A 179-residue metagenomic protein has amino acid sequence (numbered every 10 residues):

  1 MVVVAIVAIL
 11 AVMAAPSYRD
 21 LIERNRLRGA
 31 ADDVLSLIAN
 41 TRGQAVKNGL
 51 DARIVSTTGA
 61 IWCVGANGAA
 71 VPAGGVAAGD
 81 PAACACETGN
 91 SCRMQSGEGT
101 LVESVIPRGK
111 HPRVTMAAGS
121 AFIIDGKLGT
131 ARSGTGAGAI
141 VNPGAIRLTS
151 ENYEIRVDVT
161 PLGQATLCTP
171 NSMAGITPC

Functional and structural regions predicted by a protein language model:
M1-S17: Alpha-helical hydrophobic helix detector
V12-D32, S36-A39, G43, K47 (+1 more regions): N-terminal helix-rich module
